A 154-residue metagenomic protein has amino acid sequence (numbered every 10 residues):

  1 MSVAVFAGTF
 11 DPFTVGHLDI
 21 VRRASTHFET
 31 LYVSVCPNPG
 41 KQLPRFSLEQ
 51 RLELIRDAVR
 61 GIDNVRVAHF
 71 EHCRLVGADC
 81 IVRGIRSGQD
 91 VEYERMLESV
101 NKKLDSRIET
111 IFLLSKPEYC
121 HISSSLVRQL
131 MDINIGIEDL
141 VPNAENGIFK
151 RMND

Functional and structural regions predicted by a protein language model:
M1-D154: Nucleotidyltransferase catalytic core that binds NTPs
